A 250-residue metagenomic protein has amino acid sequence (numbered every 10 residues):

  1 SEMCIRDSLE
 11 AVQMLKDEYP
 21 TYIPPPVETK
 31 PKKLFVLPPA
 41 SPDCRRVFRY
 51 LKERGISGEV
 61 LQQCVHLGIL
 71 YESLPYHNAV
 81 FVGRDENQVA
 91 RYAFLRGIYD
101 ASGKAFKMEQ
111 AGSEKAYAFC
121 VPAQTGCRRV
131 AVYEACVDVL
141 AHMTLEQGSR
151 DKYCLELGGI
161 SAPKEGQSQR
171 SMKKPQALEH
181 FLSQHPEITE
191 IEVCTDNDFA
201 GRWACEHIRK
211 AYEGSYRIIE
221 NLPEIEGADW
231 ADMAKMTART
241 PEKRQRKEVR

Functional and structural regions predicted by a protein language model:
S1-E2, R6-E53, F199, R250: Non-catalytic accessory segments of DNA primases and related replication-initiation nucleases
S1-E2, R6-L15, H66-I69, D232-E242: Short, small/acidic-rich helices and loops at N termini and domain boundaries of DNA replication/processing enzymes
R6, I56, Q147-G148: Helix N-cap/coil-helix junction residues
F48, V139, R209: Short glycine-/small-residue-rich flexible loop motifs, especially phosphate/cofactor-binding loops
E53, E59-F81: Active-site-proximal, Lys/Arg-enriched surface segment that forms a nucleic-acid-binding/basic interface patch
G55-S57, S215-Y216: Glycine-centered loop/turn motif at secondary-structure junctions
L74-Q184: Phosphate-handling DNA/RNA-contact segment within nucleic-acid enzymes
C127-R128, T144-R250: TOPRIM fold recognition
